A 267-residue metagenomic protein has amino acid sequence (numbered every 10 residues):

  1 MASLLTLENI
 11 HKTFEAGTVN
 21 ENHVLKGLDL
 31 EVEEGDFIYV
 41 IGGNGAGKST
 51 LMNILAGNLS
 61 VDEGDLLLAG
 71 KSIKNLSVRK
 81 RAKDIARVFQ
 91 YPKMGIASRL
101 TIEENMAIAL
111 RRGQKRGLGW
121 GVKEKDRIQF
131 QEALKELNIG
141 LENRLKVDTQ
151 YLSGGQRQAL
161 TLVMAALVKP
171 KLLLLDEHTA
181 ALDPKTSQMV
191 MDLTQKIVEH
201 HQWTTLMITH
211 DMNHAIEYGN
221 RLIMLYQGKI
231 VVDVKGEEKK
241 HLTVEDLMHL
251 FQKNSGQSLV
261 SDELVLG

Functional and structural regions predicted by a protein language model:
A2-L4, T13-G27, S77: A short, flexible loop at the N-terminus of ABC-type nucleotide-binding domains that lies
T18, S72-A86, M94, R116-G117 (+2 more regions): ABC ATPase NBD coupling module
I41-G43: The feature captures the beta-strand-to-loop junction immediately N-terminal to the Walker
A56: Helix-to-loop junction immediately C-terminal to a conserved catalytic motif
G64-S72, V234: Conserved ABC transporter NBD signature motif
T209-H210: H-loop/switch region of ABC-family ATPase nucleotide-binding domains
K229-K253: Conserved beta-strand-loop-alpha-helix hinge in the C-terminal portion of ABC ATPase nucleotide-binding domains
